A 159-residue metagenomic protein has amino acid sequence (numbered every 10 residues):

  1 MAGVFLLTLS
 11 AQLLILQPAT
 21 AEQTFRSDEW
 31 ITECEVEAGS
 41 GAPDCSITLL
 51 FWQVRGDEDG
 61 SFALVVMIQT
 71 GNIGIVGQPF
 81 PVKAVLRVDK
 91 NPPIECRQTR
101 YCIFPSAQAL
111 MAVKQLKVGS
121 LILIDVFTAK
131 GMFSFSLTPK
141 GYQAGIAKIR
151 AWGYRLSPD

Functional and structural regions predicted by a protein language model:
A2-L13: Bacterial N-terminal signal peptides
P18-D159: A generic "folded-domain core" signal
